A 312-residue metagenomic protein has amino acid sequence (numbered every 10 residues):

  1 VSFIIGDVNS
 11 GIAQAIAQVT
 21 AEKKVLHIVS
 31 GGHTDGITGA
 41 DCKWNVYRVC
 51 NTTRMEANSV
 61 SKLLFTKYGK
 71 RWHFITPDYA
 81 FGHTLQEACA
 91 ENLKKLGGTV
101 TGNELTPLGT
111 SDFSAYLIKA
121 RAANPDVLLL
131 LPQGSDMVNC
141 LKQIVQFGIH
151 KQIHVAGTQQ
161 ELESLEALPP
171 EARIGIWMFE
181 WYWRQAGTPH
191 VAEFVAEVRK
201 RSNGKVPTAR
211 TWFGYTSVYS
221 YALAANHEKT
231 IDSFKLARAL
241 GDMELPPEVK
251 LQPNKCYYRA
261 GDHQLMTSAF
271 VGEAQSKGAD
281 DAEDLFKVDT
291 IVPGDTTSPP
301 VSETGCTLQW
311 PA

Functional and structural regions predicted by a protein language model:
V1-A312: Extracytosolic ligand-binding ectodomains
